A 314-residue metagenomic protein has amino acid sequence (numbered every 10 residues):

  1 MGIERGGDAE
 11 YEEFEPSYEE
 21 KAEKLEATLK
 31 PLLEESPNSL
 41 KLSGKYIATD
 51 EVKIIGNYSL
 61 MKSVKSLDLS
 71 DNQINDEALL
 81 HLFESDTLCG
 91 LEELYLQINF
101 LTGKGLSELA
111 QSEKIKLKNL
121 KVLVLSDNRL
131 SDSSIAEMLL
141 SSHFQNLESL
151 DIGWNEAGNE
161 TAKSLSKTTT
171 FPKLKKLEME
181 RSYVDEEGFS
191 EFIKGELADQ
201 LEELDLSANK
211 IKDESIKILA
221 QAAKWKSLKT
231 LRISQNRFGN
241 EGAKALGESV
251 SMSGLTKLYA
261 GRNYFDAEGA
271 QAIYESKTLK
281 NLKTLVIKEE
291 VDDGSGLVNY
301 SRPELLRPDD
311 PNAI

Functional and structural regions predicted by a protein language model:
M1-E19, D213-E214, R237-E241, S253-I314: C-terminal capping region of solenoid repeat domains
M1-I3, G90, N119, N146 (+3 more regions): Intrinsically disordered, low-complexity polar segments enriched in Ser/Thr/Pro and acidic
G2-L80, Q97-G103: LRR N-terminal entry segment and analogous cap-like coil->beta motifs
E20-L25, Y46-K53, Q73-L80, F100-S107 (+7 more regions): Short, solvent-exposed loop/turn at the beta-strand->alpha-helix junction within individual leucine-rich repeat
E26-E35, K53-K62, H81-C89, L109-L117 (+6 more regions): Leucine-rich repeat
L40-L42, L67-L69, L94-L96, L120-L125 (+6 more regions): Conserved hydrophobic beta-strand positions in leucine-rich repeat
L109, E113, V124-L125, R181 (+2 more regions): A generic structural signal for ordered secondary structure
K116-E203: Solenoidal tandem-repeat scaffolds enriched in leucines and small polar residues
